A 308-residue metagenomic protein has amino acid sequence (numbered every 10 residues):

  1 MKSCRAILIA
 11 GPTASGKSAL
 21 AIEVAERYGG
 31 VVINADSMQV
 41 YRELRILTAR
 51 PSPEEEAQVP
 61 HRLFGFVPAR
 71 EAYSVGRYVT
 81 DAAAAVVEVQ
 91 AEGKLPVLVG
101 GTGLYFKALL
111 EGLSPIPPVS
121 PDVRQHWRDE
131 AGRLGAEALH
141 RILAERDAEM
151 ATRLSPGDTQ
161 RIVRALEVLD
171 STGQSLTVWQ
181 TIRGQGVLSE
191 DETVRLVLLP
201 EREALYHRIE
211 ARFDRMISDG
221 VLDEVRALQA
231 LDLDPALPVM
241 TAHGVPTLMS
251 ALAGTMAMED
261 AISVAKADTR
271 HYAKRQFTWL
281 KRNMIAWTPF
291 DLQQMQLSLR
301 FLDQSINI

Functional and structural regions predicted by a protein language model:
M1-I308: Phosphate/pyrophosphate-binding catalytic cores of soluble transferases and nucleic-acid-acting enzymes
